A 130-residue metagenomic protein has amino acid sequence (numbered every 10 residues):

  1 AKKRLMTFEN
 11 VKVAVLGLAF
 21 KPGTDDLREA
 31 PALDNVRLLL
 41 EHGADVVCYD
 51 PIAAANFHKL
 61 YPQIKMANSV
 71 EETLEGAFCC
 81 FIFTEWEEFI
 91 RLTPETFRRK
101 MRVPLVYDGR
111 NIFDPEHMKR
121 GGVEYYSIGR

Functional and structural regions predicted by a protein language model:
A1-R130: Structural/interface elements that position substrates and couple domains in central-metabolism enzymes
